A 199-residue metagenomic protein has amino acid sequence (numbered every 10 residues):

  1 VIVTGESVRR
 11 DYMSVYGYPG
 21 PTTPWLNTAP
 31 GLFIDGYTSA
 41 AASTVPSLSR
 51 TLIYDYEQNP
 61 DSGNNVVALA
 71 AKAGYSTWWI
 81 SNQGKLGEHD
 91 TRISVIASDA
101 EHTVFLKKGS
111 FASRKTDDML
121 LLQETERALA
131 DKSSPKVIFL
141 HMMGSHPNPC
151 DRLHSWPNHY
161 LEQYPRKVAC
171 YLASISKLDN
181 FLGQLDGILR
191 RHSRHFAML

Functional and structural regions predicted by a protein language model:
I2, K177-L199: Metal-dependent active-site segment of extracytoplasmic phospho-/sulfohydrolases and closely related
I2, S7-H159: Active-site-proximal alpha/beta segments of enzymes that process anionic O-linked groups
T22-W25, S62-V66, L121, K167 (+3 more regions): Stable alpha-helical elements in mature extracytoplasmic
L153-L172: A solvent-exposed, charged loop/short amphipathic helix patch at secondary-structure junctions
